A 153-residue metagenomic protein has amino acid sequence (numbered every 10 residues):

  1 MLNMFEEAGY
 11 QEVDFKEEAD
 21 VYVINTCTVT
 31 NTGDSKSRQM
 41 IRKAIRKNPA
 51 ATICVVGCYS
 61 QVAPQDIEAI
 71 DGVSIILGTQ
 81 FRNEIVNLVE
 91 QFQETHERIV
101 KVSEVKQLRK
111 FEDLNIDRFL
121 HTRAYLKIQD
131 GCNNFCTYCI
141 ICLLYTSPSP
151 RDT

Functional and structural regions predicted by a protein language model:
M1-P148: Proteins enriched for Cys/Gly/acidic motifs involved in redox and nucleic-acid/cofactor modification
